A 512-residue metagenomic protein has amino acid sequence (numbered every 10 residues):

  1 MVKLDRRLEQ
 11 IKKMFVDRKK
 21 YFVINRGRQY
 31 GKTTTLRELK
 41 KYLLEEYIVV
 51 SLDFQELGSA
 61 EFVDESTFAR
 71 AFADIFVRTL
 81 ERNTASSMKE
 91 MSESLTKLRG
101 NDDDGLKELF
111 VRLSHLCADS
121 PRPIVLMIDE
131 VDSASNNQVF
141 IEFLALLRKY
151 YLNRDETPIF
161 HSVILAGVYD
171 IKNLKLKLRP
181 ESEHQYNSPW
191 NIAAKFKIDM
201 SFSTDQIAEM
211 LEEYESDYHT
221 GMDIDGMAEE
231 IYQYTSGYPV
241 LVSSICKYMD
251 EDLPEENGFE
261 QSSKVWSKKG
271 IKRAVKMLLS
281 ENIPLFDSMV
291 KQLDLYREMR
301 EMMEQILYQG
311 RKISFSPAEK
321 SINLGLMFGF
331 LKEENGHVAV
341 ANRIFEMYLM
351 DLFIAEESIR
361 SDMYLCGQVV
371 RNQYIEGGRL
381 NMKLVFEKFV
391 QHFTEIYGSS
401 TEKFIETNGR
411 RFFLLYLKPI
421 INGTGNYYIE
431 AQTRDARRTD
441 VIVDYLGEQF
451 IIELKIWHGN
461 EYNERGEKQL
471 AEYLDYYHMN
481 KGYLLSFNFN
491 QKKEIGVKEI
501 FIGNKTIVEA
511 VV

Functional and structural regions predicted by a protein language model:
M1-Y42, R112-L116: Walker A/P-loop-proximal flanking segment of P-loop NTPase domains
V23, L44-V63: Conserved catalytic segments around the Walker B and adjacent sensor/switch elements of P-loop NTPase domains
V49-V50, F62-K89: Conserved NTP-binding/hydrolysis module of P-loop NTPases
R99-D170, K177-H184, E464-A471: Conserved Walker B catalytic segment
S203-F328, E334-N335, M363-I375: Winged-helix-like regulatory helical subdomains adjacent to P-loop NTPase cores
F413, V441-V443, G447-H458, Y473: Conserved catalytic cores of phosphodiester-cleaving nucleases, focusing on short active-site segments
Y416-G447: Active-site metal-binding core of divalent-cation-utilizing nuclease and nuclease-like domains
N463-E467, L474-I502: Nucleic-acid nuclease catalytic cores
